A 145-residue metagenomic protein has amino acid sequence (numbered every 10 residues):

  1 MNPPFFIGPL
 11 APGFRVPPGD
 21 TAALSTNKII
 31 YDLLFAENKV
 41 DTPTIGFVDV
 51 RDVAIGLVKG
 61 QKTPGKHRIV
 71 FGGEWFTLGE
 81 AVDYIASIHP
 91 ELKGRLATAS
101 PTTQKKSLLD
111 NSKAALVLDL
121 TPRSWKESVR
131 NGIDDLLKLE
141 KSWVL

Functional and structural regions predicted by a protein language model:
F5-I7, W75: Short, flexible loop/turn elements at secondary-structure junctions
P9-T26, K59-R68: Glycine/proline-rich active-site loop of Rossmann-fold NAD(P)-dependent oxidoreductases
R15-V48: A conserved pocket-lining segment of Rossmann-fold NAD(P)-dependent short-chain dehydrogenase/reductase
Y31-D32, P64, S107-D110: Mature, structured extracellular domains of secreted fungal proteins
P43-F47, A54-P101, N111, W125 (+2 more regions): Mid/C-terminal beta-alpha module of Rossmann-like enzyme folds, strongest in SDR-family dehydrogenases/epimerases
E91, D119-L120: Helix N-cap/coil-helix junction residues
S100-D119: Conserved C-terminal active-site "lid" loop/helix of NAD(P)H-dependent oxidoreductases that clamps the redox cofactor
